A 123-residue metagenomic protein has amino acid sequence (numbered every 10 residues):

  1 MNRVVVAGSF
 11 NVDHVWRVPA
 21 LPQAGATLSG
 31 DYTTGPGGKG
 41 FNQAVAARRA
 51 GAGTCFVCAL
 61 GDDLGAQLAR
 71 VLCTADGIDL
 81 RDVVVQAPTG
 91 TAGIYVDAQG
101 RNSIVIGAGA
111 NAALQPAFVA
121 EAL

Functional and structural regions predicted by a protein language model:
M1-A59, A66-L68: Glycine-rich phosphate/adenosyl-contacting loop at the front of the ribokinase-like
N2, T89-A92, R101: Change "...and in nucleic-acid phosphodiester-cleaving endonucleases..." to "...and in nucleic-acid processing enzymes
A20-Q23, V71-A75, A122: Short, solvent-exposed amphipathic alpha-helical segments in soluble enzyme and RNA/protein-processing domains
G35-N42, V85-P88, N111-F118: Short secondary-structure boundary/capping elements
A59, R81, I94-L123: Conserved phosphate-binding/catalytic loop of the ribokinase/pfkB sugar-kinase fold
D63-L64, P88: Short alpha-helical
L64-D76, I94-V96, G100: Active-site-proximal loop->helix
L72-A87: A glycine-rich helix N-cap at a beta->alpha junction
